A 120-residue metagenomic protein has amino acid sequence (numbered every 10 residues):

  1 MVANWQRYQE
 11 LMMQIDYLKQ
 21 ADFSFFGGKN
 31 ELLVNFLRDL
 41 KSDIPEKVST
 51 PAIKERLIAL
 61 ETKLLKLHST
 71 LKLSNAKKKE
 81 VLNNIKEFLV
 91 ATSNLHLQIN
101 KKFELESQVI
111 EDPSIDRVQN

Functional and structural regions predicted by a protein language model:
M1-G28: Immediate post-signal-peptide N-terminus of mature secreted/exported proteins
A3, E10, G28, L32-N35 (+3 more regions): Charged, amphipathic alpha-helical oligomerization/scaffolding segments
Q9-M12, K54, L82, L89: Generic detector of well-ordered alpha-helical segments enriched in charged/polar residues, highlighting helical
L18-A21, L40-D43, L67: Alpha-helix C-capping/helix-to-loop hinge sites
D22-K29, S49-I53, K77-N84: Residue-level recognition of alpha-helical structural elements
D39-K54, L71-K78: Short, solvent-exposed, charged loop/turn and helix-capping segments that join or cap alpha-helices on peripheral
T70-N120: C-terminal amphipathic alpha-helix
